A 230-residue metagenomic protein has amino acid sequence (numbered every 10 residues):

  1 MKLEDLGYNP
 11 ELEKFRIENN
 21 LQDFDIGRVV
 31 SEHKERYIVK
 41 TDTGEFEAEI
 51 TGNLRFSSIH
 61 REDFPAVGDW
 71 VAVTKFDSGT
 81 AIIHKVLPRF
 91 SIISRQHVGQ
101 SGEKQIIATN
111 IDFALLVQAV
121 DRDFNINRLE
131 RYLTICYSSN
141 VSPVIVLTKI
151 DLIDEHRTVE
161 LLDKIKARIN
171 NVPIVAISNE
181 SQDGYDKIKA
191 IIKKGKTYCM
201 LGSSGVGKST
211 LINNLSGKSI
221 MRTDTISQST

Functional and structural regions predicted by a protein language model:
M1-I126: N-terminal accessory targeting/assembly segments
V29, G68, C136, I192 (+1 more regions): Residue-level signature of catalytic and energy-coupling elements of molecular machines, predominantly ATP/GTP-dependent
N110-Q118, S139-I150, I169-S178: Conserved beta-strand/loop subsegment of P-loop NTPase cores
N127-N140: Histidine-anchored nucleotide/phosphate-binding helix
K149, G202, T225: Walker B catalytic acidic pair
L152-V206: Canonical P-loop GTPase G-domain recognition
S204, S209-T210, N214: Walker A/P-loop
K218-T230: Switch I (effector-binding) loop of TRAFAC-class P-loop GTPase G-domains
